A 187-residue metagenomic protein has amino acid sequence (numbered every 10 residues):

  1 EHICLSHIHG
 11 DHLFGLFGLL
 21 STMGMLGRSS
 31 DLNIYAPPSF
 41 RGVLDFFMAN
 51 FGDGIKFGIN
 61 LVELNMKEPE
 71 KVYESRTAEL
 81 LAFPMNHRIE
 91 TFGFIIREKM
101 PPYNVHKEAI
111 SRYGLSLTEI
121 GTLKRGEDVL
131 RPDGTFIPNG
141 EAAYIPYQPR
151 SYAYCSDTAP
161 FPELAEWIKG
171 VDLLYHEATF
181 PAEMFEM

Functional and structural regions predicted by a protein language model:
E1-Y35, E63-N65: Active-site metal-binding motif and surrounding structural segment of the metallo-beta-lactamase
H12-G15, G42-F46, E163: Phosphate- and divalent-cation-binding pockets in alpha/beta enzyme and binding domains that engage nucleotide-derived
S21, F46-A49: Short, well-ordered alpha-helices that flank and scaffold nucleotide-derived cofactor binding pockets
D31-S39, Y175-H176: Short internal beta-strands
N33, G58-N60, E79: Conserved beta-strand segments of alpha/beta enzyme cores
F40-L44, E183-F185: Short, charged/polar "capping" segments at the starts of alpha-helices and the immediately preceding loops
F51-L64: A glycine-rich helix N-cap at a beta->alpha junction
N65-M187: Metal-dependent phosphodiesterase/nuclease catalytic metal-binding core
